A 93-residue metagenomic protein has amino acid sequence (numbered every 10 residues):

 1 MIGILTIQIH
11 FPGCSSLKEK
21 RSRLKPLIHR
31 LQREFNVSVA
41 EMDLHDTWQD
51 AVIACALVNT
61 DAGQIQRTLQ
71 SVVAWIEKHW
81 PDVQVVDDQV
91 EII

Functional and structural regions predicted by a protein language model:
I2, A40-D61, I92-I93: Short, charge-patterned binding micro-sites
G3-G13: Short glycine-/aliphatic-rich beta-strand segments at the starts of folded cytosolic domains
F11-S15, V58-D61: Structural beta->alpha junctions
S16, R30-Q32, N36-A40: Amphipathic alpha-helical assembly/interaction segments
K20: C-terminal binding/interaction regions
K25-H29, N36, Q70: Solvent-exposed alpha-helix faces
V37-D43, Q84-D88: A short linear hydrophobic-aromatic micro-motif
L57-I93: C-terminal structural segments of small proteins and small subunits
